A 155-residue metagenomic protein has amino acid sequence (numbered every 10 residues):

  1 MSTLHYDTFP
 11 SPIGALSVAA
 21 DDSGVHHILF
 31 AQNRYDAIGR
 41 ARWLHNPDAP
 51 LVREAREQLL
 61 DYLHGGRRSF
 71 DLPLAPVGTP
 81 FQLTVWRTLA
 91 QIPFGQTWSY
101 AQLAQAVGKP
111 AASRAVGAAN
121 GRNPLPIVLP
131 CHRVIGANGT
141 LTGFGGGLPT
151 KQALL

Functional and structural regions predicted by a protein language model:
M1-A111: Basic nucleic-acid-binding alpha-helical/helix-turn surface characteristic of O6-alkylguanine DNA
K109-L155: Short glycine/serine-rich loop segments
